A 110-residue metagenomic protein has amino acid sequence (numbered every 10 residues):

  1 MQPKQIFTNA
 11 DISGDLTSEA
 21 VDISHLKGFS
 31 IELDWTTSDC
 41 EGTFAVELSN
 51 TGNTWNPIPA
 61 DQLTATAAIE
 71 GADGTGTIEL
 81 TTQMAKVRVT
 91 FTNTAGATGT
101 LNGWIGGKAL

Functional and structural regions predicted by a protein language model:
Q2-F7, G52-Q62: Surface-exposed loop/edge segments in extracytoplasmic proteins
T8, I31-D34, G76: Intrinsically disordered, low-complexity segments enriched in polar/charged residues with Gly/Pro, especially when
D11, D15, E19-S24, P59-L110: Beta-sandwich interaction modules
A20-E47, A85-F91: Beta-rich globular "head" domains
D39-P57, N102-W104: Short, surface-exposed beta-strand/strand-loop-strand elements in extracellular ectodomains
